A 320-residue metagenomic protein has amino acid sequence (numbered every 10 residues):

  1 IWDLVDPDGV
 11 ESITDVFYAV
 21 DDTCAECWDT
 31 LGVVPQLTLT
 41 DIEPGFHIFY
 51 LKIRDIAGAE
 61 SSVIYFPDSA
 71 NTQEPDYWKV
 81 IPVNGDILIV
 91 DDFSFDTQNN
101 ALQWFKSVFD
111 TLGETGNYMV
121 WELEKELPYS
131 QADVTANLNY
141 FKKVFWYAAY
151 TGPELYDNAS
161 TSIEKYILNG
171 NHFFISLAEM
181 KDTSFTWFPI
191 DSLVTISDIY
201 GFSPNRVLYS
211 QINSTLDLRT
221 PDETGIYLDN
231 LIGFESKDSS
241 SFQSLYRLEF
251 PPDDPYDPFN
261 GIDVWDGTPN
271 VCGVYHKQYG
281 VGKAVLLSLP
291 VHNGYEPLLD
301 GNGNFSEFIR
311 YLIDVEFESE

Functional and structural regions predicted by a protein language model:
V5-D22: Solvent-exposed loop/turn segments flanking beta-strands in beta-repeat/beta-sandwich domains
E26-V34: Short beta-strand segments within Ig-like beta-sandwich modules, predominantly Fibronectin type-III
L39-F46: Surface-exposed, short loops/turns at beta-strand junctions within beta-sandwich domains
H47-I53: Hydrophobic/tyrosine-rich beta-strand signature of extracellular beta-sandwich/beta-rich modules, prominently
R54-V63: Short, solvent-exposed loop/turn segments at the edges of extracellular beta-sandwich modules
T97-S192: Helical hinge/lid and interdomain linker segments adjacent to catalytic or ligand-binding clefts that mediate domain
Y150-E249, L299, N304: A glycine-rich, often tryptophan-bearing local segment used as a flexible ligand/cofactor-contacting loop or short
Y256-E320: Extracellular ligand-binding/catalytic regions of CAZymes and related secreted enzymes and adhesion modules
